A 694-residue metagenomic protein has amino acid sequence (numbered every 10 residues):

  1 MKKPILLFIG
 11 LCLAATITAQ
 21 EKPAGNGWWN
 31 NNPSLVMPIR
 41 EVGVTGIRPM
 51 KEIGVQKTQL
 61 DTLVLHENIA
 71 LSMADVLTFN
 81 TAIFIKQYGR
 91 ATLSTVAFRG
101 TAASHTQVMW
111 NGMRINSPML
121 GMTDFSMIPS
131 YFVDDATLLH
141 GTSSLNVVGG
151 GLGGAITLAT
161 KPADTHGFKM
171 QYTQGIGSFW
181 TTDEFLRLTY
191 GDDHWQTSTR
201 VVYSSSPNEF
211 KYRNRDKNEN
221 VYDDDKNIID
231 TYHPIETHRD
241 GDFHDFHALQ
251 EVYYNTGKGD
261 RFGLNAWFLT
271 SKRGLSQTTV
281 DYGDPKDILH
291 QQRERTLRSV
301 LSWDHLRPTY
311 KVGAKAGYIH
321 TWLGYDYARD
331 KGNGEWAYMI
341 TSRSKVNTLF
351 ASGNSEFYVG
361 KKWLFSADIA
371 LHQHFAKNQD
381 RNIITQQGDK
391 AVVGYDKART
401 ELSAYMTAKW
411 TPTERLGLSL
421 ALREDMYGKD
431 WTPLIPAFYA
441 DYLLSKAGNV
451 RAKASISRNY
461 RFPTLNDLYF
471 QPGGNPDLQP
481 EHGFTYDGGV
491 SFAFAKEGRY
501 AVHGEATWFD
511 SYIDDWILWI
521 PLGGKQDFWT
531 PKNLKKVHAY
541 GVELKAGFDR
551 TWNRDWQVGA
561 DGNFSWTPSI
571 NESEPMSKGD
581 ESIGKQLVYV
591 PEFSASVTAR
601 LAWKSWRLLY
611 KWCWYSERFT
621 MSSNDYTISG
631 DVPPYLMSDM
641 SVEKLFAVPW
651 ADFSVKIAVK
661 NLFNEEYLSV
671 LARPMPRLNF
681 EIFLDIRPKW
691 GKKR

Functional and structural regions predicted by a protein language model:
W28, S206, F210, R239-D245 (+2 more regions): Flexible loop and strand-edge segments within Gram-negative outer membrane beta-barrel domains
P33-N68, T95: N-terminal periplasmic "start-of-domain" segments of outer-membrane beta-barrel proteins
E41, M73-V76, S94-A97, M109 (+4 more regions): N-terminal periplasmic accessory domains that precede and gate Gram-negative outer-membrane beta-barrel machines
A74-S117: Extracytoplasmic beta-strand/coil segments of soluble accessory domains associated with Gram-negative outer-membrane
M113-G141, P472: Short acidic/polar hinge/loop motifs at secondary-structure boundaries that mediate gating or recognition
W180-S205, K217-K272, R295-R307, V359-W363 (+1 more regions): Transmembrane beta-barrel wall of Gram-negative outer-membrane proteins
L306-Y327, L443-S445, K453, E481-Y540 (+1 more regions): Membrane-embedded beta-barrel scaffold of Gram-negative outer-membrane proteins
T411-L416, W508-Y512, N533-M621, W650: Gram-negative outer-membrane beta-barrel transporters
